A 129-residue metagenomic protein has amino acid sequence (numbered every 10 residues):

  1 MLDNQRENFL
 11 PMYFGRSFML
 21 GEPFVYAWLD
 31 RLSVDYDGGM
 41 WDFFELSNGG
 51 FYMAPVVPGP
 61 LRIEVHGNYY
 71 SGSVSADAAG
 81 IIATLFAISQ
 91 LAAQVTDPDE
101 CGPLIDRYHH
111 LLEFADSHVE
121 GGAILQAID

Functional and structural regions predicted by a protein language model:
M1-E7, L91-D129: Low-complexity intrinsically disordered segments
M1-M19, V25-Y26: Acidic, serine/threonine- and proline-rich intrinsically disordered low-complexity regions
R6, D37-M40, A78-T84: Short runs of predominantly hydrophobic/aromatic residues within well-ordered alpha helices that form helix-helix
P11, G49-G50, N68, D106: Intrinsically disordered, low-complexity segments enriched in small/polar residues
F14-G15, M19, D30, V34-G38 (+4 more regions): Generic surface-pattern signal
S17-P60: Amphipathic, interaction-prone secondary-structure segments
I63-P103: Compact, glycine/acidic-enriched structural inserts
